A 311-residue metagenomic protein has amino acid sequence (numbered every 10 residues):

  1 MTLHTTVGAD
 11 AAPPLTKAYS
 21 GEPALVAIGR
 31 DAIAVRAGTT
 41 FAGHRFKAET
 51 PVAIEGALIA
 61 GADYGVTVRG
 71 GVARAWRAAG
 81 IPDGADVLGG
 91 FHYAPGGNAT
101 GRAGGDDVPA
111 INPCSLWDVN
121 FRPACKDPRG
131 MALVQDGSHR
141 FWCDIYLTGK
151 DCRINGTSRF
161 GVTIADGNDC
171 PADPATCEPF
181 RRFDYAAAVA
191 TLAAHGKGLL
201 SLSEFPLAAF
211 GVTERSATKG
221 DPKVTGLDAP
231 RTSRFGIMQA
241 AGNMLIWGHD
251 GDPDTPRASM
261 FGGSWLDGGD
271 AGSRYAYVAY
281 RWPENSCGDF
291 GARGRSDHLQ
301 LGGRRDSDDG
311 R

Functional and structural regions predicted by a protein language model:
M1-A27, P82-C125: Glycine-rich, low-complexity segments
M1-A60: Glycine-rich, flexible loop motifs
E55-G61, R231, N285-G288: Extracellular/lumenal carbohydrate-interaction signature centered on repeated Trp-anchored short motifs
L58-R74: Elongated alpha-helical scaffolds
G70-A73, L147-K150, V212, D250-P253 (+1 more regions): Acidic glycine-/aspartate-rich tracts in secreted/extracellular proteins
N98, A103-M238: Short aromatic-cysteine micro-motif
P179-F183, A190, P256-R311: Disulfide-stabilized, aromatic/cysteine-rich ligand-recognition loop
R231, I246-P253: Short beta->alpha transition motifs characteristic of CBS
